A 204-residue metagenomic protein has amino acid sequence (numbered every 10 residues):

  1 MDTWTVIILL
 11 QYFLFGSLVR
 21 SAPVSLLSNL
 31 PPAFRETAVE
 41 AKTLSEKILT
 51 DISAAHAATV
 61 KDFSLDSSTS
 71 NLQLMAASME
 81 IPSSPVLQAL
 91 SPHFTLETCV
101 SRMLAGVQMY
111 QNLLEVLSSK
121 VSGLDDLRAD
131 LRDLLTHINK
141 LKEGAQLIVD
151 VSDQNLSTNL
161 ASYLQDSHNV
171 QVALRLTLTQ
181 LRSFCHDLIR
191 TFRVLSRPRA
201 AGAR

Functional and structural regions predicted by a protein language model:
M1-S91: Leu/Val/Ala/Ile-rich N-terminal alpha-helices, chiefly Sec-type signal peptides and the beginnings
L26-K61, L90-R204: Extracellular/luminal segments of secreted precursors and ectodomains of membrane proteins
